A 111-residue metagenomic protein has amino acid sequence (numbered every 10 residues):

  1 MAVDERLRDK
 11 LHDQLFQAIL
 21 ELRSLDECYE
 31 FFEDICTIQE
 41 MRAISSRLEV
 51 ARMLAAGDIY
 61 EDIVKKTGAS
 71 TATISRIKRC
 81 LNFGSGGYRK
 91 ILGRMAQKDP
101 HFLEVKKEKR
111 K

Functional and structural regions predicted by a protein language model:
M1-L22: General nucleic-acid-binding
L11-L15, F31, E49, T73: A general alpha-helix detector
D26-S46: Short, Lys/Arg-enriched anionic-surface-contact patches
I44-D58: Short, amphipathic alpha-helical "recognition" segments used to contact nucleic acids or chromatin
D62-T67, I74: Short alpha-helical "recognition helix" segments of helix-turn-helix
R79-R94: Short, solvent-exposed alpha-helical "recognition" segments
I91-K111: Intrinsically disordered, low-complexity basic tails/linkers immediately adjacent to helix-turn-helix/homeobox/MYB/SANT
